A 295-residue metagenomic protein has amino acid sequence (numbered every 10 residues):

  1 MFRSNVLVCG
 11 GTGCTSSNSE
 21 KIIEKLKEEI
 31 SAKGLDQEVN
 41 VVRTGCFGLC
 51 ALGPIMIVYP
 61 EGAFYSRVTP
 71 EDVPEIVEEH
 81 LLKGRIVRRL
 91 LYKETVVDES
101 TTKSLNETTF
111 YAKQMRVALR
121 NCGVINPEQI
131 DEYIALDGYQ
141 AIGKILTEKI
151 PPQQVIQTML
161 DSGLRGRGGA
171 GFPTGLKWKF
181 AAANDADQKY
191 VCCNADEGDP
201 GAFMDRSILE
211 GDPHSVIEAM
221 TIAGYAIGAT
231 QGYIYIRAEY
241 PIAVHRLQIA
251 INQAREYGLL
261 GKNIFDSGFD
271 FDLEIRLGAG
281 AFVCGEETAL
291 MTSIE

Functional and structural regions predicted by a protein language model:
M1-E295: Feature of Fe-S/electron-transfer and energy-metabolism proteins that preferentially highlights extended coupling
